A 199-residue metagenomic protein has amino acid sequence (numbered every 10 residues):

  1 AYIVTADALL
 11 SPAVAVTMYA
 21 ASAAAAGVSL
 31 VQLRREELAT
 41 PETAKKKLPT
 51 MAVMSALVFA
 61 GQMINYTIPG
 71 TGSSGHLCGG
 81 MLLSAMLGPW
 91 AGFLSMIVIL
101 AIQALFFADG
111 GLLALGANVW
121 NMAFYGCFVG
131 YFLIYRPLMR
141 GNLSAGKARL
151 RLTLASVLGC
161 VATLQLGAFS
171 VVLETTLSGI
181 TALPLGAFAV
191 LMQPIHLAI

Functional and structural regions predicted by a protein language model:
V4-L83: Hydrophobic transmembrane alpha-helices
M18-A25, A123-I134, I199: Hydrophobic cores of alpha-helical transmembrane segments in multi-pass inner/ER membrane proteins, independent
G27-R34, G61, Y66, Q103 (+7 more regions): Membrane-water interface at transmembrane helix exits
T43-A52, L94-V98, A117-N121, L154-L158: Cytoplasmic-side transmembrane-helix entry/capping segments in multi-pass membrane proteins
F59, L100-A101, V119, F124 (+2 more regions): Transmembrane helix-bundle signature of multi-pass membrane transporters/permeases
Q62-C127: Alpha-helical membrane segments and adjacent membrane-interface helices in multi-pass membrane proteins
M122-V171: Short helix-perturbing small/polar motifs within transmembrane alpha-helices
L152-V161, L173-I199: Glycine-rich ThDP/TPP pyrophosphate-binding loop and its adjacent helix/strand module within ThDP-dependent enzymes
